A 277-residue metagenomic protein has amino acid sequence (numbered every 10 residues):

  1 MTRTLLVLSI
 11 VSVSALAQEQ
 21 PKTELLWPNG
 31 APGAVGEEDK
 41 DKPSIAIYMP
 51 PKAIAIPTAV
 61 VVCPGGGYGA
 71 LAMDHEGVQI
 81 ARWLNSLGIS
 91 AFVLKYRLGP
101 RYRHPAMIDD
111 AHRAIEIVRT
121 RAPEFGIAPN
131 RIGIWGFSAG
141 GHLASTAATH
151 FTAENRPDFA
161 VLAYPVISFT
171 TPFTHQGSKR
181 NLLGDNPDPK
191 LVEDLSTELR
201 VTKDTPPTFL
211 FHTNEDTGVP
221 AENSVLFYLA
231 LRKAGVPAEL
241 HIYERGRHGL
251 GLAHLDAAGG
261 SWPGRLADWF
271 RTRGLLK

Functional and structural regions predicted by a protein language model:
A17-Y48, A55, G177-S178, K190 (+4 more regions): A domain-start/cap signature at the N-terminus of enzymes
P43, D185-R200, T205-P206: Active-site nucleophile elbow and catalytic-triad environment of alpha/beta-hydrolase enzymes
Y48, I108, F211, A221 (+1 more regions): C-terminal catalytic histidine-bearing segment of alpha/beta-hydrolase fold enzymes
I56-G65: Short beta-strand element of the alpha/beta-hydrolase
P64-G69, N214: Active-site glycine-rich loops that stabilize anionic/oxyanionic intermediates across multiple enzyme folds
A72-A81, F92-P129, A253-S261: Catalytic nucleophile-loop/oxyanion-hole region of alpha/beta-hydrolase and closely related hydrolase-like folds
R113-S178, V192-E193, T197: Primarily recognizes the serine-hydrolase "nucleophile elbow" in alpha/beta-hydrolase and SGNH/GDSL folds
L210-H212, D216: Short beta-strand/loop motif that positions the catalytic acidic residue of the alpha/beta-hydrolase fold
